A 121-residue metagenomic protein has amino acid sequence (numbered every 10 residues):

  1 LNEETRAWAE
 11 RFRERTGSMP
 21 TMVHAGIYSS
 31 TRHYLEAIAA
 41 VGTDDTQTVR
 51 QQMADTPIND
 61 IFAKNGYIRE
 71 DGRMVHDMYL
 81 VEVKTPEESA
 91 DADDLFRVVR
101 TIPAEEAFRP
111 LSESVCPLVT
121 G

Functional and structural regions predicted by a protein language model:
L1-G121: Extracytosolic ligand-binding ectodomains
